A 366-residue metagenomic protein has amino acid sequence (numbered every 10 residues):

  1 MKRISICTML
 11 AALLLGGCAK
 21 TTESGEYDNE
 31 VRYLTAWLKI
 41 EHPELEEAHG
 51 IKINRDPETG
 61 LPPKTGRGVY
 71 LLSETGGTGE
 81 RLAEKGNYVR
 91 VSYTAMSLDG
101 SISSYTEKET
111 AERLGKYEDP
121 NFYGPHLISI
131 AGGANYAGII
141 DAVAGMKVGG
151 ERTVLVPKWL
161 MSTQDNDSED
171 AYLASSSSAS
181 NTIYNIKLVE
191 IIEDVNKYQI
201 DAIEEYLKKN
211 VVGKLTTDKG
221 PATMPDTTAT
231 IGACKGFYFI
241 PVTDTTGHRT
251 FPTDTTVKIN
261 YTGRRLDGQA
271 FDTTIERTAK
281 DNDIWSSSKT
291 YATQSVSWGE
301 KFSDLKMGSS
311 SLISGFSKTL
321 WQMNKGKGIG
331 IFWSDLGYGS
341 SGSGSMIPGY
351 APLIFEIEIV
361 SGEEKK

Functional and structural regions predicted by a protein language model:
M1-C18: Sec-dependent bacterial lipoprotein signal peptides
C18-K366: Cross-family detector of peptidyl-prolyl cis-trans isomerase
